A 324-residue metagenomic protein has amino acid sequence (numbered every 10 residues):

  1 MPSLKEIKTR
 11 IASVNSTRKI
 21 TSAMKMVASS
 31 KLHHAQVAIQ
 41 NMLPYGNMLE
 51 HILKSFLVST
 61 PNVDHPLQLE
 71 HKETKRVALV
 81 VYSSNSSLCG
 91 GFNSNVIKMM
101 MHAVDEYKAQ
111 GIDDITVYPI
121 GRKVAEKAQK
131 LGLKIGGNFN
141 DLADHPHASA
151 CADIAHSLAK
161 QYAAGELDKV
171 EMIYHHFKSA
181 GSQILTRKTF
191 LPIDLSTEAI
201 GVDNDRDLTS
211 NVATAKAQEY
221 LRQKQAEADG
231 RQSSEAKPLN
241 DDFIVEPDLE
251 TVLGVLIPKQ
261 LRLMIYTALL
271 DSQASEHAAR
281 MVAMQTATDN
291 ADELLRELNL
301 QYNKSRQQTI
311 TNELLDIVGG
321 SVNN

Functional and structural regions predicted by a protein language model:
M1-N324: C-terminal beta-strand-loop-alpha-helix "lid" module of Rossmann-like NAD(P)-dependent dehydrogenases
